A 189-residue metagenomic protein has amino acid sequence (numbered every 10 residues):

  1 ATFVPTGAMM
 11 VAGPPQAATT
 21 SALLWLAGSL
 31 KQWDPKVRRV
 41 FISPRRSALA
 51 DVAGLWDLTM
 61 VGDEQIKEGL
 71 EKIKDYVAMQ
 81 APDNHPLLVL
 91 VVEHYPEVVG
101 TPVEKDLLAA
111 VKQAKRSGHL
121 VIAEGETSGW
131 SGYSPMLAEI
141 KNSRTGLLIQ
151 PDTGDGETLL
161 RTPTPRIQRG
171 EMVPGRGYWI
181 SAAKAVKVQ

Functional and structural regions predicted by a protein language model:
A1-R144: P-loop NTPase catalytic phosphate-binding loop
E124, G132-Q189: Phosphate-binding and hydrolysis-coupling loops of NTP-dependent motor/remodeling domains
